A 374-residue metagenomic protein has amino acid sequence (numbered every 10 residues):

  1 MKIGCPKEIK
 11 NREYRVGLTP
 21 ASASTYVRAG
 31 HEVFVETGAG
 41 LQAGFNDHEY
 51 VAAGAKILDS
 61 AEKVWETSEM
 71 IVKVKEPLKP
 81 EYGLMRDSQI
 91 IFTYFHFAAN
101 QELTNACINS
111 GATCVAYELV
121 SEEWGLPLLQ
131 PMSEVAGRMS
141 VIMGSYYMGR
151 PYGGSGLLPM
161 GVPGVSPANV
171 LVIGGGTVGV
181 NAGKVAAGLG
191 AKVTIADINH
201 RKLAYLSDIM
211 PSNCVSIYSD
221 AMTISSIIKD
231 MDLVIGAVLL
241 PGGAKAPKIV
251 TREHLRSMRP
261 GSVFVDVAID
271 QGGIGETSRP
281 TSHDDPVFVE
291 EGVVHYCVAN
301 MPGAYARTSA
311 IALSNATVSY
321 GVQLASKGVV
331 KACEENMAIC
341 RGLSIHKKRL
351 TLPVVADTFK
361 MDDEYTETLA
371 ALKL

Functional and structural regions predicted by a protein language model:
K2, E8, P77-A168, V298-N300: Glycine/serine-rich phosphate-binding loop and adjoining beta1-alpha1 elements at the start of nucleotide-handling
K2-A106, S110: An N-terminal-biased, well-structured beta-alpha scaffold segment characteristic of Rossmann-like dinucleotide-binding
P6-Q42, P151-L239: Glycine-rich phosphate/diphosphate-binding loop of Rossmann-like nucleotide-binding domains
A23, D47, T104, V141 (+4 more regions): Generic hydrophobic/aromatic pocket-lining and core-packing "Φ" positions
E69, K75-E76, F95-H96, L239-G242 (+2 more regions): Short glycine-/small-residue-rich Rossmann-like dinucleotide-binding loops
E118-M143, Y147-L158, I269, I274-L374: Adenosine-phosphate binding glycine-rich loop
D208-E291: Rossmann-like adenosine-cofactor binding region
